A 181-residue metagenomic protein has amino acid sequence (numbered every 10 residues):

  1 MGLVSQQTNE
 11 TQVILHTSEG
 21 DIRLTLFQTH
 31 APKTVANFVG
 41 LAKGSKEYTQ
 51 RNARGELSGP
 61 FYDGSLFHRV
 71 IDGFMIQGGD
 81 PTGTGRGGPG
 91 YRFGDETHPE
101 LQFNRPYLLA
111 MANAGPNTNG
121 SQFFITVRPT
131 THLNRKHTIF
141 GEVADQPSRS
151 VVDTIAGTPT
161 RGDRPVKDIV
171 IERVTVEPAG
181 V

Functional and structural regions predicted by a protein language model:
M1-V181: Cyclophilin-like peptidyl-prolyl cis-trans isomerases
